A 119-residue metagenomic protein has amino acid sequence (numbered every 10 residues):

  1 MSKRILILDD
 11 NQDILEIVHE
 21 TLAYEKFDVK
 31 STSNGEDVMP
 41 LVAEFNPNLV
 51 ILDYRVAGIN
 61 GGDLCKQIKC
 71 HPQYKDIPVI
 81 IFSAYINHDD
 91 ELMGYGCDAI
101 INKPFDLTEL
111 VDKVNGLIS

Functional and structural regions predicted by a protein language model:
Q12-K30: Two-component/phosphorelay signaling modules centered on CheY-like receiver
S31-L49: Acidic, metal-coordinating helix/loop segments flanking the phosphotransfer/catalytic sites of two-component signaling
S33-N34, N60-K66: Acidic catalytic/metal-coordinating carboxylates
D53: Active-site residues of response regulator receiver
V56: Receiver (REC) domain active-site loop signature in two-component systems and cognate sites in sensor histidine kinases
F105-V114: C-terminal output helix
